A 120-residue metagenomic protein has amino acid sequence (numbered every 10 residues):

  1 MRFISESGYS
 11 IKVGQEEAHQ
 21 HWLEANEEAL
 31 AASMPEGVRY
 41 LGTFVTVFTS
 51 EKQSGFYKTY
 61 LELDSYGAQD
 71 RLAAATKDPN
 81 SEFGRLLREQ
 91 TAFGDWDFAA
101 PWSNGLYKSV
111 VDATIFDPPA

Functional and structural regions predicted by a protein language model:
M1-F3, T49-Q53: Short, flexible turn/loop "capping" segments at secondary-structure junctions
R2-S10, K58-T59: Active-site-flanking beta-strand signature of metal-NTP-handling nucleotidyl enzymes and homologous cyclase-like
S10-H21: Short, surface-exposed ligand-recognition loops at beta-strand->loop->(often short) alpha-helix junctions that present
A25-G42, K52-F56, Y60-V110, P119-A120: An amphipathic, aromatic/His-enriched active-site/gating alpha helix that lines ligand/cofactor pockets
T114-I115: Flexible, low-complexity coil/linker segments
